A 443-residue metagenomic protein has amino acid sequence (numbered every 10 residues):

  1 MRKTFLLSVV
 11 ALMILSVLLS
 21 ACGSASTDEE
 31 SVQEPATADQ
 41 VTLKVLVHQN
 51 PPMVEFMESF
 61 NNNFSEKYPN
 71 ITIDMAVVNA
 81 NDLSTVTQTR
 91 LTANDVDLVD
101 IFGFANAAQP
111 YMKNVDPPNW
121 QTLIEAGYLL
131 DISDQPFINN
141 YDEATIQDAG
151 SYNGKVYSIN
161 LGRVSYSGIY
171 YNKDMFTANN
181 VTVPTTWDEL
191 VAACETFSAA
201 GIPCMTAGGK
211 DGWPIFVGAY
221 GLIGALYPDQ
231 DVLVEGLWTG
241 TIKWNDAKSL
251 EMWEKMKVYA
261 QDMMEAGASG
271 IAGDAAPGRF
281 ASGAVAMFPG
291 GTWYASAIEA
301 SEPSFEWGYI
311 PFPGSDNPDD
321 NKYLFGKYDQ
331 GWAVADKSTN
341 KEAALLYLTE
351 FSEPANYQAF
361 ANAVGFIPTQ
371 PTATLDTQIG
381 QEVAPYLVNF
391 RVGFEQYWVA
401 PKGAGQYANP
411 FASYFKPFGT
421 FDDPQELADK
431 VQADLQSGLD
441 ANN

Functional and structural regions predicted by a protein language model:
C22-N119, A126, V183, T292 (+4 more regions): Conserved N-terminal structural module of periplasmic/extracytoplasmic solute-binding proteins
N62, E66, T72, A178 (+2 more regions): Extracytoplasmic/periplasmic substrate-recognition and gating elements
A105-Y166, V191: Hinge/lid segment of periplasmic solute-binding proteins
Q121-D142, A225-E251, A300-E302, G314-L324 (+2 more regions): Short, solvent-exposed loop/beta-turn-alpha elements that line the ligand-binding surface or hinge of extracytoplasmic
D148, Y152-S167, V191-I242, V285: Extracytoplasmic/periplasmic solute-binding protein
C194-F197, L237-S269: Glycine-centered hinge/linker elements that transmit conformational signals in sensory and ligand-binding systems
V364-T369, V383-D440: C-terminal capping/gating helix-and-loop segments adjacent to ligand/active sites or protein-protein/ligand interfaces
